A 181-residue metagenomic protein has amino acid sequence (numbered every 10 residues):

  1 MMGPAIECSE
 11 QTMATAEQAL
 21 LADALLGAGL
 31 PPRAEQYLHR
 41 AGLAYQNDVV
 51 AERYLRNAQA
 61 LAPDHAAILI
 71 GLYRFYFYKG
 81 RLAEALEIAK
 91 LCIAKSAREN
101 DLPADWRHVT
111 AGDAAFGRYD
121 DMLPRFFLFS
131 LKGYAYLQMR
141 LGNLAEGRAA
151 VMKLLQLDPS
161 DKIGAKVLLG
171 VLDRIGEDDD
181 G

Functional and structural regions predicted by a protein language model:
M1-A67, G71-A111, M139-G181: N-terminal alpha-helical interaction modules that lie
D23, Y54, A115-D120, G133: A short, mixed-charge helix-start or loop-turn motif at secondary-structure junctions
F75-F77, F116, F126-F129: Phenylalanine-focused residue identity feature
W106-M122: Surface-exposed acidic, glycine/proline-enriched linker/cap segments that occur as 15-30-residue helix-coil
D120-R140: Alpha-helix-centered segments that form part of catalytic cores
